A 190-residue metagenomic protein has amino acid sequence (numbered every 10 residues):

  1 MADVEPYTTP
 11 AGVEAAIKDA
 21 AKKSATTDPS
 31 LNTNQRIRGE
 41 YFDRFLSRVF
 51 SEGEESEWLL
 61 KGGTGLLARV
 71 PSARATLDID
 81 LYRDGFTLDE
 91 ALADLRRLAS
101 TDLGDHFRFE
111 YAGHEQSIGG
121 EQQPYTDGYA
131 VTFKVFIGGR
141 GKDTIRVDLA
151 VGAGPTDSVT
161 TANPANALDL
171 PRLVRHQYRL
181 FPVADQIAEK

Functional and structural regions predicted by a protein language model:
M1-K190: Compositionally biased terminal segments of proteins
